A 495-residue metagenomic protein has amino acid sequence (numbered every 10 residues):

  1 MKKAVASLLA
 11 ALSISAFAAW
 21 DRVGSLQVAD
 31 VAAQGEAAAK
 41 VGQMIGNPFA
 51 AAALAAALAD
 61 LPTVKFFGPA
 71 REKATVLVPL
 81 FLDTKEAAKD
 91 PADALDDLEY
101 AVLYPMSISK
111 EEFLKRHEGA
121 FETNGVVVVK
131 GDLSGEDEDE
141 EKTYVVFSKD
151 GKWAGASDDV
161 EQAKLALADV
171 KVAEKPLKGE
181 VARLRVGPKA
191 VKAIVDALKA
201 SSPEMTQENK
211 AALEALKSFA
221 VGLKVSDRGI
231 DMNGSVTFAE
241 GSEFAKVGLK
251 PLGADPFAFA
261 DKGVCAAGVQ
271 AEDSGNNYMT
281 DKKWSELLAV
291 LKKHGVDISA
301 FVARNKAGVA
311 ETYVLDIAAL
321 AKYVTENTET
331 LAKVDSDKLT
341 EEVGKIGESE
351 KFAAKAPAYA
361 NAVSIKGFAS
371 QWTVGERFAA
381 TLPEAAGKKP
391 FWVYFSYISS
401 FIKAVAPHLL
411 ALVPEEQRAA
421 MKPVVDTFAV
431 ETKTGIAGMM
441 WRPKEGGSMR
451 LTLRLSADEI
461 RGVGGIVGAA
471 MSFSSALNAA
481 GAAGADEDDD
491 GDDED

Functional and structural regions predicted by a protein language model:
M1-A4: Positively charged n-region of N-terminal signal peptides that target proteins for export
A6-S15: Bacterial N-terminal signal peptides
A18-G131, E138-D139, L177-A215, D231-E311 (+4 more regions): Structural boundary/hinge residues at secondary-structure and domain interfaces
L77-L80, K89-D90, D137-K149, A300-A303 (+3 more regions): Short, surface-exposed beta-strand/loop micro-motifs that present aromatic residues
D97, I108, F147-A154, G229 (+4 more regions): Short, solvent-exposed coil/turn segments at beta-strand boundaries
D139-E204, V314, K345-E431: A conserved glycine-rich beta-strand in the N-terminal activation segment of trypsin-fold
G234-E240, S364, L453-L455: Short, hydrophobic/aromatic-enriched beta-strand segments in well-ordered soluble domains
K433-G465, S475: C-terminal regions of mature proteins
